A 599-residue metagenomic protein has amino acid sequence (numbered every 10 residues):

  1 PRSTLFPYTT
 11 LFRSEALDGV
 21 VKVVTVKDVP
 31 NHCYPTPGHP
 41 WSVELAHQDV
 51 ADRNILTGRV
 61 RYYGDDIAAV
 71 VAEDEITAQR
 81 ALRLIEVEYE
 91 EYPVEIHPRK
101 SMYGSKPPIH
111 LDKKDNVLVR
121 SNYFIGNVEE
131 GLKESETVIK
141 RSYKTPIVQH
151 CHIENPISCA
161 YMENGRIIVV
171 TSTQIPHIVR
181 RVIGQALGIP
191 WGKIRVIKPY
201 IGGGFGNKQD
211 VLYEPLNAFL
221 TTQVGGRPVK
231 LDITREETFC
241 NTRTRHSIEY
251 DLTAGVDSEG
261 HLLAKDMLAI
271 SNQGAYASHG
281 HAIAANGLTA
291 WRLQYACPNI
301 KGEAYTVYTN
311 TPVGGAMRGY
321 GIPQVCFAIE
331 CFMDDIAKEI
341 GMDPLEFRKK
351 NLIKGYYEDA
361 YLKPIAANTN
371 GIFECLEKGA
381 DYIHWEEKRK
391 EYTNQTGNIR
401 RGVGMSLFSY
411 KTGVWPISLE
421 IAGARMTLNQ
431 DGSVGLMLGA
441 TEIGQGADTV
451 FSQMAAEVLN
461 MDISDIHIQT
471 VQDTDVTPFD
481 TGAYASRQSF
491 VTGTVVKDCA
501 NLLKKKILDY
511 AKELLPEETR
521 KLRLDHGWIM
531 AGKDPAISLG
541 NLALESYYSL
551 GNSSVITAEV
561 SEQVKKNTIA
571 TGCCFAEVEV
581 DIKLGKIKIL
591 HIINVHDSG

Functional and structural regions predicted by a protein language model:
P1-T10: Single conserved hydrophobic/aromatic residue that forms the stacking wall/gate of nucleotide- or nucleobase-binding
T9-D115, V119, V138-R141, G225: Flexible, low-hydrophobicity surface segments
G19-K22, K193, E259, D465: Glycine-centered tight turns that cap/initiate beta-strands
D28-W41, V71, V128-S142, I175 (+6 more regions): Cofactor-centric catalytic regions
A296-G314, Q469-D480: A glycine-rich, basic-preceded beta-loop-alpha segment at the flavin cofactor/substrate interface of flavin-utilizing
V313-V325, A485: A short glycine-threonine-serine/GTX helix/turn-capping micro-motif
